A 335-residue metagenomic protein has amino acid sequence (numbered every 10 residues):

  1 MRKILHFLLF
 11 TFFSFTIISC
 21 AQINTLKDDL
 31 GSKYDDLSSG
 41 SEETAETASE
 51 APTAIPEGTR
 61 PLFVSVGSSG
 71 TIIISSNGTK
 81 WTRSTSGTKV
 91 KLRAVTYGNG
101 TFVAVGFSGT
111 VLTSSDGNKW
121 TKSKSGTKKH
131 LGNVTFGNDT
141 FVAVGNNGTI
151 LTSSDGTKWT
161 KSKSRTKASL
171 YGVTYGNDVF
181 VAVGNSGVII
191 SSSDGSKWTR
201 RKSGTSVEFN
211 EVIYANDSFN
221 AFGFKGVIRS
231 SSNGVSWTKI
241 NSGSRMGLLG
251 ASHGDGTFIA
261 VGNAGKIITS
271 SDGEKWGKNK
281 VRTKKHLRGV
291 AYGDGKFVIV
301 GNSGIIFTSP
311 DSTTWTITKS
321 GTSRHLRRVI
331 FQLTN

Functional and structural regions predicted by a protein language model:
M1-I4: Positively charged n-region of N-terminal signal peptides that target proteins for export
H6-F7, G31, Y97, Y292: General helical structural elements
L8-T16: Bacterial N-terminal signal peptides
I17-R60: Bacterial Sec-dependent N-terminal signal peptides
A48, P52-N335: Residue-level hotspots at or immediately adjacent to binding/recognition sites across diverse folds
